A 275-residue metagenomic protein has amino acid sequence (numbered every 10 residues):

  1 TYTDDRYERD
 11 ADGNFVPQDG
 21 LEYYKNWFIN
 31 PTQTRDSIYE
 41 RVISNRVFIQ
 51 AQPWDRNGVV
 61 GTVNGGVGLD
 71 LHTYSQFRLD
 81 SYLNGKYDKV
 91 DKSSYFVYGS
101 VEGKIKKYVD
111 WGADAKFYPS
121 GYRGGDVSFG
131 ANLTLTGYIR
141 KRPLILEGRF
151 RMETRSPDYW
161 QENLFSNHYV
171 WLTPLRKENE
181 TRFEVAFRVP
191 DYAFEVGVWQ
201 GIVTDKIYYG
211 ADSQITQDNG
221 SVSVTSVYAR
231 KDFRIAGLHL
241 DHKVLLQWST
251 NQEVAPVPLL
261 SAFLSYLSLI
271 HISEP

Functional and structural regions predicted by a protein language model:
T1-G13, P17, Y23-N26, N30-P275: Exposed, low-structure sequence patches enriched in small/polar residues
